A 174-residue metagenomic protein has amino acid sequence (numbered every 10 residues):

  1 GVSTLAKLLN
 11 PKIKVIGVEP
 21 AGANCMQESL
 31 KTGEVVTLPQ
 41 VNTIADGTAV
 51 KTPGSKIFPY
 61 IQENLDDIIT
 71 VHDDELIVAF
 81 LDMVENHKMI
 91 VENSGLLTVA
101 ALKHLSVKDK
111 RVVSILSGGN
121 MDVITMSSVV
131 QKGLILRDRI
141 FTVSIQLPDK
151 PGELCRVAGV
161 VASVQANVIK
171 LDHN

Functional and structural regions predicted by a protein language model:
G1-S3, A23-Q27, S94-L102, I115 (+1 more regions): Short glycine/serine/threonine-rich phosphate/pyrophosphate-binding segments that cradle anionic phosphate groups
A6, M26-I44, T48, K132: Anionic-ligand binding region
L8-A23: Short, acidic/small-residue loops that bind anionic groups at enzyme active sites
L38, F58, V107-K110, I115 (+1 more regions): Active-site loop ensemble at the mouth of alpha/beta enzyme cores that anchors a bound cofactor
V41-I44, V50-E63, K132-L147: Active-site pocket-lining segment
G54-K110: Active-site-adjacent helical/loop segments in soluble small-molecule enzymes
M126-N174: A conserved regulatory-domain signal marking ACT and ACT-like small-molecule sensing domains and adjacent regulatory
